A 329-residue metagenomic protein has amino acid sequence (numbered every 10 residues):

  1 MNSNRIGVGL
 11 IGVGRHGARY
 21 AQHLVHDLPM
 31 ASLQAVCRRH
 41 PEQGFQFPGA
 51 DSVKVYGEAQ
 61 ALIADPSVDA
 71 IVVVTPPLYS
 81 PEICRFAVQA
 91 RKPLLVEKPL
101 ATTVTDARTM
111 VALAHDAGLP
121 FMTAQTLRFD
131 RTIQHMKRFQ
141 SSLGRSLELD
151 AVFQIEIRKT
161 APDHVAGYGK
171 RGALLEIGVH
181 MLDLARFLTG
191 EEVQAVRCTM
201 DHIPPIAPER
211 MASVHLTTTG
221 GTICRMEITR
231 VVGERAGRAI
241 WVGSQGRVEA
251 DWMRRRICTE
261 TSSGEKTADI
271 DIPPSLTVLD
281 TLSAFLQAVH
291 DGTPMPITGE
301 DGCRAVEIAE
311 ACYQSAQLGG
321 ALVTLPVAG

Functional and structural regions predicted by a protein language model:
M1-A50: N-terminal Rossmann-like dinucleotide-binding module
M1-N2, A70-V73, T219, Q287-G329: C-terminal helix-rich "cap/oligomerization" subdomain common to oxidoreductases
A35, D69-A70, E148: Short, Asp-centered acidic motifs that coordinate Mg2+ and/or phosphate in catalytic or ligand-binding sites
G44, I83, M110, M136 (+1 more regions): Aromatic/hydrophobic pocket-lining residues that form π-stacking "cages" and hydrophobic walls in ligand
V53-L113: Beta-loop-alpha module in the N-terminal Rossmann-like domain of NAD(P)-dependent dehydrogenases, especially those
G57, V96, F121-T123, A250: Hydrophobic residues in well-ordered beta-strands that form the structural core
P120, L127-T199, P204-P205, G319: Predominantly a Rossmann-like dinucleotide-binding segment in NAD(P)-dependent oxidoreductases
L182-R255, L279-T293, A328: Contiguous beta-strand/loop segments that form the cofactor/metal-binding neighborhood of enzyme cores
